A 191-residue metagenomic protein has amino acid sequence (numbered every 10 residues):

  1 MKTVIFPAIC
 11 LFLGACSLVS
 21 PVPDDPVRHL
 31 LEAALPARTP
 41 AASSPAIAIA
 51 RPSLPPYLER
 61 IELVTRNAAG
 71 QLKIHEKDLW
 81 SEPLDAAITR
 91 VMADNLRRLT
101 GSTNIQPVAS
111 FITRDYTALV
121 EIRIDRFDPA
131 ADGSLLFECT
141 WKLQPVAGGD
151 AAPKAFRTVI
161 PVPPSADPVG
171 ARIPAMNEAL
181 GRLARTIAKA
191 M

Functional and structural regions predicted by a protein language model:
M1-C16: Sec-dependent bacterial lipoprotein signal peptides
C16-L84: A structural "domain/chain start" motif
S17-R38, L99-G149, A166: Surface-exposed short loop/turn segments
A46-R51, V64, L119-R123, L136-K142 (+1 more regions): Soluble periplasmic/extracytoplasmic beta-strand elements of cell-envelope proteins
L72-L79, A147-K189: Short secondary-structure boundary motifs at beta->alpha junctions and helix caps
